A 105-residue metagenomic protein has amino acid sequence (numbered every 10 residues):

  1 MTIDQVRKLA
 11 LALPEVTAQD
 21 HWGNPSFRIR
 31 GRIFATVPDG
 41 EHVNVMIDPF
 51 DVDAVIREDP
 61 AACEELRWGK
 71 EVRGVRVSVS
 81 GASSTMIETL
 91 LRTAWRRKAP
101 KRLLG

Functional and structural regions predicted by a protein language model:
M1-G105: Charge-dense, helix-prone N-terminal extensions
